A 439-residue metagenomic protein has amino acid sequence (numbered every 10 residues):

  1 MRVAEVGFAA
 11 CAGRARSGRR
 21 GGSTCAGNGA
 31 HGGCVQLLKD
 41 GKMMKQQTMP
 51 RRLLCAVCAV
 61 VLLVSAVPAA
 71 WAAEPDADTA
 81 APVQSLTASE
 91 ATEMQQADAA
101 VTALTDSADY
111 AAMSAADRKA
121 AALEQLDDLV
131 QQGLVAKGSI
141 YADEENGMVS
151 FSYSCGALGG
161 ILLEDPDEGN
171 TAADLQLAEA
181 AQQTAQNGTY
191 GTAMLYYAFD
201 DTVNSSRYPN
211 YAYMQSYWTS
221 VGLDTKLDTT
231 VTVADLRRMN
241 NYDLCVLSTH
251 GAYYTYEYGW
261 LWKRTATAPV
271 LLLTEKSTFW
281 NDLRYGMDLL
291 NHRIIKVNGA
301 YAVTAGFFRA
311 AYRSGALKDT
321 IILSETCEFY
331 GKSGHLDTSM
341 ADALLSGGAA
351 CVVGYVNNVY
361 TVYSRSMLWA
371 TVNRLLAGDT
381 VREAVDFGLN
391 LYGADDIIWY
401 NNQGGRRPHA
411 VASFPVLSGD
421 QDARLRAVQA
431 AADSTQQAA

Functional and structural regions predicted by a protein language model:
C25, G29-M43: Short, Lys/Arg-enriched N-terminal segments with co-localized hydrophobic residues within the first ~10-30 amino acids
K45-V57: Bacterial N-terminal signal peptides that target proteins for export
A56-S65: Bacterial N-terminal signal peptides
V64-A77: Sec-dependent signal peptide cleavage junction
P82, L86, E90, Q95-D106 (+3 more regions): A domain-level signal for caspase-like cysteine endopeptidase catalytic cores and their zymogen-processing architecture
D128-T192, G331: Structured catalytic cores of large enzymes
Y254-C351: Cysteine protease catalytic core and zymogen-processing segment of caspase-like enzymes
I321-A438: Active-site-proximal C-terminal subdomain of hydrolase catalytic domains
